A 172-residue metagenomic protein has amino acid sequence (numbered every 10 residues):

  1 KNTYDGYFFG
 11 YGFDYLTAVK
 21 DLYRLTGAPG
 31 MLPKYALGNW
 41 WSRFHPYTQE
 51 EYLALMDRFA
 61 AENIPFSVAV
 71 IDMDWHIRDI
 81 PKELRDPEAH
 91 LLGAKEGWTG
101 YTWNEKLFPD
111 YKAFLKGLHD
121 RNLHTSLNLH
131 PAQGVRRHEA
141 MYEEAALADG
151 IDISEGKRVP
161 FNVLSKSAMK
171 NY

Functional and structural regions predicted by a protein language model:
K1-A28: Extended acidic/polar, glycine-enriched regions that form or flank non-catalytic beta-rich accessory modules
A28-Y172: Aromatic-lined carbohydrate-binding/catalytic grooves of carbohydrate-active enzymes
